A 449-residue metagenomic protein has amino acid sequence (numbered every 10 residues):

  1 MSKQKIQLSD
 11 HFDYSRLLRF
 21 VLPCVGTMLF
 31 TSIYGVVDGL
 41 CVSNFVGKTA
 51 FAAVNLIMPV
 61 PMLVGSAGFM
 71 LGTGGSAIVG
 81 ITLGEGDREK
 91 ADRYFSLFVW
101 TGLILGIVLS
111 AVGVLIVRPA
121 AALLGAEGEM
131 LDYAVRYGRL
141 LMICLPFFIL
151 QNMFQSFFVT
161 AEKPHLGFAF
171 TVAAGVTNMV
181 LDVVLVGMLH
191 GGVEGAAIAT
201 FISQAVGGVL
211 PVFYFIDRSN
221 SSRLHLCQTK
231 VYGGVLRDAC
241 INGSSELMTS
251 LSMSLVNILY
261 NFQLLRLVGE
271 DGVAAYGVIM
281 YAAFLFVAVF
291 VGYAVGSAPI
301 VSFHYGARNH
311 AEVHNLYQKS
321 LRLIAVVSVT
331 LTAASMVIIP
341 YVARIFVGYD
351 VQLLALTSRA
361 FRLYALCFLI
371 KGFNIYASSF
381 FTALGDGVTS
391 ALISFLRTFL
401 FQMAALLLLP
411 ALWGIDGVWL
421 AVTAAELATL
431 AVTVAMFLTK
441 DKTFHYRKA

Functional and structural regions predicted by a protein language model:
M1-V21, V79-P146, M188-S244, V301-C367 (+1 more regions): Short alpha-helical transmembrane segments in multi-pass integral membrane proteins
S9-V46, P59-G74, I78, L103-S110 (+5 more regions): N-terminal transmembrane alpha-helices
R19-D38, L140, A174, S203-G207 (+4 more regions): Transmembrane helical elements of multi-pass membrane transporters/channels
C24, M28, L40, N44 (+16 more regions): Transmembrane alpha-helix boundary and packing residues in multipass membrane permease domains and related
I33-F51, A121-G128, V184-G191, L251-L285 (+3 more regions): Helix-terminus/linker motif at the lipid-water interface of multi-pass membrane proteins
V42-M62, E129-Y133, V193-E194, V235-N242 (+5 more regions): Interfacial/gating helices of multi-pass transporter permease domains
F51-A111, F148-G167, A275-I339, K371-I393: Small-residue-rich hydrophobic transmembrane alpha-helices
G72, L141-V159, G167-N178, A196-P211 (+5 more regions): Short runs within selected transmembrane alpha-helices of multi-pass transporters and secretion channels
